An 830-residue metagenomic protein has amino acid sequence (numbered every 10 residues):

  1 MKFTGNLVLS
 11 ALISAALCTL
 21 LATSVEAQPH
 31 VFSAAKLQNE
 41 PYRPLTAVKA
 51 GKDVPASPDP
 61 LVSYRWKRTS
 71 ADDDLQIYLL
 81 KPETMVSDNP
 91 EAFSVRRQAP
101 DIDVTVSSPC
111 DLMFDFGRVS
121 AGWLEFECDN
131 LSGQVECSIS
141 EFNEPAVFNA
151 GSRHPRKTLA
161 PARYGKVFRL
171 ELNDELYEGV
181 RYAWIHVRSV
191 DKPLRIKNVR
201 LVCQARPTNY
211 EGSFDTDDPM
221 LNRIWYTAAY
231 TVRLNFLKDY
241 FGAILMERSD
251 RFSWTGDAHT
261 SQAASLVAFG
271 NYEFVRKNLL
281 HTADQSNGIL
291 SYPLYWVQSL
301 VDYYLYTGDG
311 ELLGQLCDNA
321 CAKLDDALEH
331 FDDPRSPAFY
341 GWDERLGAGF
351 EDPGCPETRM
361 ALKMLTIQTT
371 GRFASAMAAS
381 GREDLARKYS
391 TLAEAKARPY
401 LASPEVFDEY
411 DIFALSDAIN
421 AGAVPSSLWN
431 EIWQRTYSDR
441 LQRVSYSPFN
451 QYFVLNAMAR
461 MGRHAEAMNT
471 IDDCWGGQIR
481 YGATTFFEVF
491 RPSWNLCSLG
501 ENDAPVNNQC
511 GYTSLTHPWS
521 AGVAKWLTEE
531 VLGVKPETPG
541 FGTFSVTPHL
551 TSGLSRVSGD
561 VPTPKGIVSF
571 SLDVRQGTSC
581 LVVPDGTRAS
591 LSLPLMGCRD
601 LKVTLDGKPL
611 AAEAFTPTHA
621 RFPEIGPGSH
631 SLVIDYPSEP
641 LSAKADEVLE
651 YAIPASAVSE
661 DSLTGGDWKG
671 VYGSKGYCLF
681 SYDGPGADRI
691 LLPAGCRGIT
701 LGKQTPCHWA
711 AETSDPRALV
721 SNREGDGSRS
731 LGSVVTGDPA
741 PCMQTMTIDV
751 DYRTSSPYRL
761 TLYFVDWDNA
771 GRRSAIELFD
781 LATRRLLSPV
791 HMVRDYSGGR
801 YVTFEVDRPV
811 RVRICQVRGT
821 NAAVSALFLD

Functional and structural regions predicted by a protein language model:
S10-A22: Bacterial N-terminal signal peptides
Q28-G242, F274, E311: Extracellular/oxidizing-compartment recognition motifs
K36, D59, S70-D73, Y78 (+7 more regions): Non-catalytic C-terminal accessory modules of carbohydrate-active enzymes
L37, K49-P55, V62-R65, F331-D332 (+3 more regions): C-terminal capping/lid segments that line or modulate ligand- or cofactor-binding pockets
A99-P100, S138-F168, L601-P623, S774 (+1 more regions): Solvent-exposed beta-strand/loop surfaces of large extracellular or lumenal domains
P109, V119-L124, T587-R588, R753-T761: Extended extracellular/luminal ectodomain segments enriched in beta-structured repeat modules
D191-L194, N198-K277, N287, S291-Q298 (+7 more regions): Active-site acid/base region of carbohydrate-active enzymes
D646-D830: Compositionally biased, intrinsically disordered or flexible polar/acidic segments
